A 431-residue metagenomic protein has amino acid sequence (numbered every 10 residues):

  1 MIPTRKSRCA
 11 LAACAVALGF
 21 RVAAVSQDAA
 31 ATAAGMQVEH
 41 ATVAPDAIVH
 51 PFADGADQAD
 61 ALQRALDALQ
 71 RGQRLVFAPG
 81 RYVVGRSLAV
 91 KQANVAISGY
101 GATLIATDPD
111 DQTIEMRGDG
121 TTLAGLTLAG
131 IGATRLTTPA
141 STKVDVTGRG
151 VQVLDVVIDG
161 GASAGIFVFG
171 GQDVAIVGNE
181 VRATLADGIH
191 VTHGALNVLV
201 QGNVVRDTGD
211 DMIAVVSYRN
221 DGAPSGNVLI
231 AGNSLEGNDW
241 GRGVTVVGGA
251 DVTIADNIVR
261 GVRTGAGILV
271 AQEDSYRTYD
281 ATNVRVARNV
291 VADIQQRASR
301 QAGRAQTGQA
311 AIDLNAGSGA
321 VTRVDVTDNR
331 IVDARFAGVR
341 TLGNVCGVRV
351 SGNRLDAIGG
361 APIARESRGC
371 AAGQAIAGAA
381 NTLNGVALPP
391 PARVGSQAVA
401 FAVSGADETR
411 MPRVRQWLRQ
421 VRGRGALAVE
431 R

Functional and structural regions predicted by a protein language model:
I2-L11: Bacterial N-terminal signal peptides that target proteins for export
A12-R21: Bacterial N-terminal signal peptides
Q27, A31, C346-R431: Acidic, glycine- and Ser/Thr-rich low-complexity intrinsically disordered tracts in extracellular/secreted proteins
A29-I48: N-terminal low-complexity, Pro/Thr/Ser-rich intrinsically disordered segments that act as propeptides or flexible
A47-A78: Acidic Gly/Asp/Thr-rich repetitive segments characteristic of extracellular carbohydrate-active and adhesion proteins
Q63-R71, Y82-I97, L104-V151, G165-V168 (+3 more regions): Extracellular beta-strand-rich solenoid/capping regions of secreted or surface-exposed proteins that bind or remodel
Q73, G85-S87, A106-Q112, G132-T138 (+10 more regions): Short glycine/acidic-rich loop motifs that flank beta-strands on beta-rich extracellular proteins
S98-T103, D119-G130, R149-G160, Q172-A186 (+8 more regions): Right-handed parallel beta-helix
